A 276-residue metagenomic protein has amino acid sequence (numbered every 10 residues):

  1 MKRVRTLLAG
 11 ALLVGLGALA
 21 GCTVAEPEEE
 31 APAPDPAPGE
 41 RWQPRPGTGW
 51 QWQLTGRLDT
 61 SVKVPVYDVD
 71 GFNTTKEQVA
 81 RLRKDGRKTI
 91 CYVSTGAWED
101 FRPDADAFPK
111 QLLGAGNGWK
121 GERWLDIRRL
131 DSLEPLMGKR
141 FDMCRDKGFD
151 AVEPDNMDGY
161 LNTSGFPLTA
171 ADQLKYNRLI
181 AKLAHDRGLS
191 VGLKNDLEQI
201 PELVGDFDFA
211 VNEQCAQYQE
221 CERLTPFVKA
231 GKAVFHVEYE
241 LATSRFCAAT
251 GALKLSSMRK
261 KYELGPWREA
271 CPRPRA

Functional and structural regions predicted by a protein language model:
M1-A9: Bacterial N-terminal signal peptides that target proteins for export
L8, T23-A276: Glycan-processing catalytic domains of CAZymes
A18-G21: C-terminal motif of bacterial Sec signal peptides marking the signal peptidase cleavage site
